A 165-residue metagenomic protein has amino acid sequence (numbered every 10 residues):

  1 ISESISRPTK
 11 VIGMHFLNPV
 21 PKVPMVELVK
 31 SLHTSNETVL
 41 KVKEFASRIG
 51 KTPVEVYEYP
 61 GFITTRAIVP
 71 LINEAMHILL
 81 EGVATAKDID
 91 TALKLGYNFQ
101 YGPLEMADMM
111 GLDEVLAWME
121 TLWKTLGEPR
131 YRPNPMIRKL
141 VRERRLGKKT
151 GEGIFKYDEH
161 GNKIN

Functional and structural regions predicted by a protein language model:
I1-Y57, T65: Rossmann-fold dinucleotide-binding core
S4, P19, P70, M109 (+1 more regions): Conserved catalytic core of Hanks-type protein kinase domains
G13, T64-I68, I72, I137: Alpha-helical structural signal
P21, A67-L71, F99: Alpha-helix N-cap/N′ positions at the starts of helices
E27, R66, E74, D88-D90: Acidic active-site catalytic centers that drive phospho-/nucleotidyl reactions and related ester hydrolyses
N36-L40, S47-E58, M76-E81, A86-N165: NAD(P)-dependent Rossmann-like dehydrogenase/reductase catalytic/cofactor-binding core
P60-A67, G82: Glycine-rich phosphate/pyrophosphate-binding loop and the adjoining helix
